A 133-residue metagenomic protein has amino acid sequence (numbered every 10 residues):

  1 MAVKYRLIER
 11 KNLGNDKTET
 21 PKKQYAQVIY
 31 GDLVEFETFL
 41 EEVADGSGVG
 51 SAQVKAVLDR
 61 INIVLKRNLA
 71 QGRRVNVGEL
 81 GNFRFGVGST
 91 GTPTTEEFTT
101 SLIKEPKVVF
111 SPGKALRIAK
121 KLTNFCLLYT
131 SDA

Functional and structural regions predicted by a protein language model:
M1, A70, G78, S101-I103: A generic structural signal for short, non-catalytic loop/turn and secondary-structure boundary residues
A2-G14, P21: Intrinsically disordered, low-complexity terminal tails
V3-L7, N82-V87: Broad, structure-driven detector of short, well-ordered beta-strand segments within folded domains
R6-K11, V75, K107-V109, K121: Short, amphipathic alpha-helical interaction segments embedded in low-complexity terminal/linker regions of eukaryotic
E19, Q24-D45: Ribosome large-subunit tunnel/peptidyl-transferase-proximal elements
F39-E79, R84-F85: Charged, well-structured alpha/beta interaction segments
R84-L128: Short, Lys/Arg-rich amphipathic alpha-helical interaction segments that bind nucleic acids or acidic protein surfaces
Y129-A133: Conserved small/polar residues in nucleotide/adenosyl-binding loops
